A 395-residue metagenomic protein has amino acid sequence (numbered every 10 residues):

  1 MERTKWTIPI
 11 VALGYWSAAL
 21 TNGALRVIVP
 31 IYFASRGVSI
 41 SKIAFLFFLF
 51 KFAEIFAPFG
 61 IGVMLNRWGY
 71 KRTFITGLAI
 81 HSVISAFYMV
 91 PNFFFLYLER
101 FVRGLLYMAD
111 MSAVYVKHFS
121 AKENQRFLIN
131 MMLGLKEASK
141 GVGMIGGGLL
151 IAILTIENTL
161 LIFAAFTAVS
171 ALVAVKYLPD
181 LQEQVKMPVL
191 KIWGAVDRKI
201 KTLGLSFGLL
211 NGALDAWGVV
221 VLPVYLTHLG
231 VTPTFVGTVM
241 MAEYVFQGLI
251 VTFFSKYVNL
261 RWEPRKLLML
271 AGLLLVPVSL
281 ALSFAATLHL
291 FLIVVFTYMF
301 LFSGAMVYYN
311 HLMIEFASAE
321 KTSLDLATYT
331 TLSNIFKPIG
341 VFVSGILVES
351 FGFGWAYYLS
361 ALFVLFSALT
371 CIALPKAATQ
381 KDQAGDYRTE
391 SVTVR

Functional and structural regions predicted by a protein language model:
M1-K5, L178-N211, E390-R395: Juxtamembrane intracellular "pre-TM" segments in multi-pass secondary transporters
E2-K51, K199-V239: Helix-loop boundary and gating motifs at the non-cytosolic
W16, F94-A109, L290-G304: Hydrophobic core of transmembrane alpha-helices in multi-pass small-molecule transporters, especially MFS/SLC-type
A57-G69, I151, I250-E263, V348-E349: Helix-to-loop junctions at the C-terminal end of transmembrane segments in multipass secondary transporters
R72-A86, A164, K266-L280, A361: Structural signature of the two symmetry-related core transmembrane helices
F101-A138: Cytoplasmic helix-loop-helix junction between adjacent transmembrane helices in 12-TM secondary transporters
T159-V175, Y357-A373: Symmetry-related core transmembrane helices of the 12-TM Major Facilitator Superfamily/SLC fold
R265-Y309: C-terminal transmembrane helical hairpin of 12-TM major facilitator-type secondary transporters
